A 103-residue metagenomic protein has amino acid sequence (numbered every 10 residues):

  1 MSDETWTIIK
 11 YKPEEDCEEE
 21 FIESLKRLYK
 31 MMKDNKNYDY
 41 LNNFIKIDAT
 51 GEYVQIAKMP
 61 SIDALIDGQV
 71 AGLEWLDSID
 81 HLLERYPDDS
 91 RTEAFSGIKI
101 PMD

Functional and structural regions predicted by a protein language model:
M1-S2, D103: Basic/polar N-terminal segments that are highly enriched at the extreme N-terminus, encompassing both cleavable
E4-K12, V54-I56: Active-site-flanking beta-strand signature of metal-NTP-handling nucleotidyl enzymes and homologous cyclase-like
K12-E23: Short, surface-exposed ligand-recognition loops at beta-strand->loop->(often short) alpha-helix junctions that present
P13-E15, S61, I100: Non-catalytic surface loops within mature trypsin-like serine protease
R27-N42, K58-A94: An amphipathic, aromatic/His-enriched active-site/gating alpha helix that lines ligand/cofactor pockets
Y40, G51-V54: Short, surface-exposed coil-to-beta transition loops
F44-T50: A short beta-turn/loop motif at secondary-structure boundaries
F95-D103: Short, low-order "capping/linker" segments at domain edges
